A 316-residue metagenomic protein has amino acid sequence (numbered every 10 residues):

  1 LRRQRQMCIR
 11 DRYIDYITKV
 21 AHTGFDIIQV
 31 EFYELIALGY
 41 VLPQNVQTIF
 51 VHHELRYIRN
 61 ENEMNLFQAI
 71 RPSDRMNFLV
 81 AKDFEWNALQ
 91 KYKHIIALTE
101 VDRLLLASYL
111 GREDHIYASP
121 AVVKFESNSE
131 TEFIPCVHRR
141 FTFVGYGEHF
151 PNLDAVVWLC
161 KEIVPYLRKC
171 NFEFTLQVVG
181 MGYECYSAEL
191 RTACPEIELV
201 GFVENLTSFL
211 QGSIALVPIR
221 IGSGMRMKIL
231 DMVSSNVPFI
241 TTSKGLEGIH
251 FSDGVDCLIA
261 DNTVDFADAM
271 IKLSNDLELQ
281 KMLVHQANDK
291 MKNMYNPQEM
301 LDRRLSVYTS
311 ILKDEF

Functional and structural regions predicted by a protein language model:
L1-I9: Single conserved hydrophobic/aromatic residue that forms the stacking wall/gate of nucleotide- or nucleobase-binding
L42-L66: Active-site proximal beta-strand in glycosyltransferases
Q47, R75-F78, W86-N128: Donor nucleotide-sugar binding/catalytic pocket of nucleotide-sugar-dependent glycosyltransferases
S108, A118-P195, L199-Q211: Conserved catalytic-core segment of nucleotide-activated headgroup transferases in glycan assembly
E196, L210-G224, S235-P238: Acidic donor-binding loop of glycosyltransferase active sites
K228-D231, P238-T242: Short hydrophobic beta-strand element within catalytic cores of glycosyltransferases and related nucleotide-activated
C257-V264, K272-L277: Conserved acidic donor-binding segment of nucleotide-sugar-dependent glycosyltransferases
E278-L312: A charged, aromatic-enriched C-terminal amphipathic alpha-helix characteristic of glycosyltransferases across folds
